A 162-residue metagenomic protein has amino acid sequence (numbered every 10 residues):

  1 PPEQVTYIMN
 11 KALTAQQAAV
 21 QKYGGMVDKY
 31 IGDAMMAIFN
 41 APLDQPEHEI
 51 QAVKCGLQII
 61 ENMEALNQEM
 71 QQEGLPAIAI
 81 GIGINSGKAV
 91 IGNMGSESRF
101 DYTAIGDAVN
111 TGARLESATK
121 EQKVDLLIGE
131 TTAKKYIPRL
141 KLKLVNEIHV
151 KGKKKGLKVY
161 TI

Functional and structural regions predicted by a protein language model:
P1-K54: Catalytic NTP-binding/metal-coordinating core of nucleotidyl cyclase/transferase enzymes
A15, D33-A34, G56-A65, I80 (+4 more regions): Cytosolic nucleotide-binding catalytic cores of signal-transduction proteins
Y23-G24, D28-I31, N62-G83, K120-Q122 (+2 more regions): Catalytic core regions of nucleotide second-messenger enzymes
I38-H48, I82-F100, T119-Q122: Catalytic strand-loop-helix junctions within cyclic-nucleotide turnover domains
E49, F100-I105, L144-I148: Allosteric regulatory "coupling" segments in signal-transduction proteins
I59-N62, L66-E69, E97, T111-Q122 (+1 more regions): Conserved, well-folded catalytic cores of nucleic-acid-processing and energy-transducing macromolecular machines
Q71-Q72, M94-G106: Short, surface-exposed loop/helix-turn segments at secondary-structure junctions that function as lids/hinges flanking
A89-I91, G112, A118-I162: Cytosolic regulatory/linker segments at or just downstream of nucleotide-handling modules in signal-transduction
